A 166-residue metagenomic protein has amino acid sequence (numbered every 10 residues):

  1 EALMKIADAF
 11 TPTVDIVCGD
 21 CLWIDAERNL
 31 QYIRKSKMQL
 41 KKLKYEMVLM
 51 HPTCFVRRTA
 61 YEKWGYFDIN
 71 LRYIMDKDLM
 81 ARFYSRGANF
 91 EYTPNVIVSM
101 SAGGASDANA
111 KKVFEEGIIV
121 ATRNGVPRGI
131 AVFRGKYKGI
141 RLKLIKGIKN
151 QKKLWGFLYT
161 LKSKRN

Functional and structural regions predicted by a protein language model:
E1-Q31: Conserved donor NDP-sugar-binding/catalytic core segment of glycosyltransferases
K5, L71, G129-V132: Short, surface-exposed helix-loop/turn micro-motifs enriched in polar/charged residues
I6, Y73, K149-N150: A short, hydrophobic/aromatic-rich structural module that often spans a beta strand with its adjoining loop
A9, V120-N124: Alpha-helical structural signal in soluble globular domains
I16-V17, E91-N95, I130-V132: A short coil-to-beta-strand element that immediately follows conserved catalytic motifs
W23-N29, M50-R57, G125-K138: Low-complexity, flexible helical/coil segments
D25-A26, Y32-V120: Conserved nucleotide-sugar donor-binding catalytic segment
G125-N166: Membrane-proximal basic amphipathic "stem/tether" segments
